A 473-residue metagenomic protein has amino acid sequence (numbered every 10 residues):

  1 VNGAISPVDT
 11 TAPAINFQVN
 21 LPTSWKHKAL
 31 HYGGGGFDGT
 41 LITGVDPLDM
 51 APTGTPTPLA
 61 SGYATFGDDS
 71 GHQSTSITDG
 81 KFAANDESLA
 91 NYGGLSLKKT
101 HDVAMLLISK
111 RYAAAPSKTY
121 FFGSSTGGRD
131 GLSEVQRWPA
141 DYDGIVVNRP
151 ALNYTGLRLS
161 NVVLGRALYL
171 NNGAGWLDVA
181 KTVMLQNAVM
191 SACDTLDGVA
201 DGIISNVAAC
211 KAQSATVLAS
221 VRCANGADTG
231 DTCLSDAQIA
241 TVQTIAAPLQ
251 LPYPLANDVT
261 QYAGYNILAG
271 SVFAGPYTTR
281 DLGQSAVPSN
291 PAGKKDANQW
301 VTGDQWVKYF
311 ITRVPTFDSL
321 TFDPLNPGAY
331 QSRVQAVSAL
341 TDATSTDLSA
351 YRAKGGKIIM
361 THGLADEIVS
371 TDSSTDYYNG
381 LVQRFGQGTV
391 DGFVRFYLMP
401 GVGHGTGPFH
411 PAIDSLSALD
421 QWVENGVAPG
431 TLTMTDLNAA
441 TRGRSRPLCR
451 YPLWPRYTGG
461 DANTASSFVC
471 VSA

Functional and structural regions predicted by a protein language model:
V1-A473: C-terminal His-loop and adjacent cap/lid subdomain of alpha/beta-hydrolase
